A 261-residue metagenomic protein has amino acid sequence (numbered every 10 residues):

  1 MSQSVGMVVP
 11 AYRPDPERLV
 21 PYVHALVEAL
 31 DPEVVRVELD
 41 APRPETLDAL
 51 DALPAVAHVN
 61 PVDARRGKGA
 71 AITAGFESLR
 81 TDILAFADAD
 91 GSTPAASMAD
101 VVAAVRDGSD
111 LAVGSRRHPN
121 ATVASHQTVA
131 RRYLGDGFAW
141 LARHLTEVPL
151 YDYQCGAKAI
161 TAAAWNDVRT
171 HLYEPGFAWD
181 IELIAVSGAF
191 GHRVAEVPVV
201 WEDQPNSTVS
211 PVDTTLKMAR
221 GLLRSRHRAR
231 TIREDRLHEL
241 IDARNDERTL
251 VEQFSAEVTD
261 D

Functional and structural regions predicted by a protein language model:
S4-G6: Cell-envelope/extracellular polymer assembly enzymes that use nucleotide-activated donors
A11-E28: Short, well-formed alpha-helical segments that are part of the catalytic scaffolds of diverse glycosyltransferases
R18, R43-A52: Acidic helix N-cap motif at the loop->helix transition within catalytic regions of sugar-transfer enzymes
V23, E28-P42, N60-P61: Short beta-strand/loop segment that forms part of the nucleotide-sugar
D48-S78: Conserved donor nucleotide-binding strand/loop of the catalytic core
A64, A70-F76, A96-A164, N206-S207: Acceptor/aglycone-binding surface of glycosyltransferases and processive sugar-polymer synthases
L84: Short aromatic/hydrophobic "clamp" motif used to bind/position activated sugar donors
H118-N120, N166, T170-R233: Catalytic donor/gating beta->alpha subdomain of glycosyltransferases that bind UDP-sugars
